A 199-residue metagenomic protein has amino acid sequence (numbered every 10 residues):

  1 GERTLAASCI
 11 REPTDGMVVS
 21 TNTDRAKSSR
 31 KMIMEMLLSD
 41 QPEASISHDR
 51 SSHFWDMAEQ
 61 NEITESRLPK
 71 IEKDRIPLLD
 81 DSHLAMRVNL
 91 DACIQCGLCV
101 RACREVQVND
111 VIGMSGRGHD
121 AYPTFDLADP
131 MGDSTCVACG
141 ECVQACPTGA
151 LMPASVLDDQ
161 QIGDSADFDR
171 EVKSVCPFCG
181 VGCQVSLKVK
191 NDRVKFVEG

Functional and structural regions predicted by a protein language model:
E2-A138, V143-V175, K190-R193, V197: Fe-S ferredoxin-like electron-transfer domains and their immediately adjacent linker/connector regions across
D120, G182-Q184: Broad gene-expression machinery/nucleic-acid interaction feature
P177-V181: A short catalytic or substrate-binding loop motif that flags glycine-/basic-rich loops and adjacent residues that bind
V185-V189: Short beta-strand elements
